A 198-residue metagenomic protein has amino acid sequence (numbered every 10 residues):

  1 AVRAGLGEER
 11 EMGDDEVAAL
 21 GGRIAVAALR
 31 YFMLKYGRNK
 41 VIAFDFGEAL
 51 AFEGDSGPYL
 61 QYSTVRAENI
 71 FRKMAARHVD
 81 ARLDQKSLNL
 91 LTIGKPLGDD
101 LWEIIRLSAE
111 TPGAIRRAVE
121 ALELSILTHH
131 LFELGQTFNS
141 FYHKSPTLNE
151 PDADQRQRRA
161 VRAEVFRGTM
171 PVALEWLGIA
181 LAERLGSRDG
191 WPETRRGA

Functional and structural regions predicted by a protein language model:
A1-A198: Non-catalytic interaction-recognition regions
